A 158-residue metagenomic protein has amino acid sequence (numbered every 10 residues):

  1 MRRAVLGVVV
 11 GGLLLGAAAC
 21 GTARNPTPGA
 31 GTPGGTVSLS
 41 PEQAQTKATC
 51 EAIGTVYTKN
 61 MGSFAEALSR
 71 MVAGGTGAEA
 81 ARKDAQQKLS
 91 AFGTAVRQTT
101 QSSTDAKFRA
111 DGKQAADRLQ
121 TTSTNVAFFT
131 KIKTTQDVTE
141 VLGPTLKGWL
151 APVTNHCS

Functional and structural regions predicted by a protein language model:
M1-A18: Sec-dependent bacterial lipoprotein signal peptides
G16-A30: Bacterial lipoprotein signal-peptidase II cleavage site
G21-A23, A127-S158: Extracellularly exposed regions in secreted/surface proteins, prominently low-complexity, repeat-rich
A30-A48: Post-signal peptide N-terminal segment of mature Sec-exported envelope proteins
T46-A52, V56-S102, L142-C157: Alpha-helical segments in soluble extracytoplasmic regions
D84, K88-K133: Long, amphipathic, charge-rich alpha-helical segments that form helical bundles/coiled-coils
